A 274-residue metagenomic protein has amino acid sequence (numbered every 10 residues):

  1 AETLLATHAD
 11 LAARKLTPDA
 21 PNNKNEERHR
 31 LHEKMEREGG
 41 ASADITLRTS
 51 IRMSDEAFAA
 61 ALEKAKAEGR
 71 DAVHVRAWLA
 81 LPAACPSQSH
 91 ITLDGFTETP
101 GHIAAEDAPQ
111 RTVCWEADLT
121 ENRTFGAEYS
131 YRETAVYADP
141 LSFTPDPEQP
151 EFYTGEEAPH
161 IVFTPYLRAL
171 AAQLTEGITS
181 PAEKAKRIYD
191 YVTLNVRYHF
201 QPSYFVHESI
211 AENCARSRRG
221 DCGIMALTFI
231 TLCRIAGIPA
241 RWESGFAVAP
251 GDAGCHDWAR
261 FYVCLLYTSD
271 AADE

Functional and structural regions predicted by a protein language model:
A1-Y137: Intrinsically disordered, low-complexity N-terminal segments that are enriched in acidic
S87, H199, L265-L266: Substrate-binding/catalytic groove segments of enzymes that remodel or degrade extracellular structural polymers
F96-T99, T144-E151, R260: Short, low-complexity, polar/charged sequence segments that are solvent-exposed and flexible
A104-R216: Acidic low-complexity segments
Y131, F246, L265: A broadly conserved detector of short glycine/acidic/proline-rich loop/turn motifs that flank catalytic sites and bind
G177-W258, Y262: Active-site neighborhood of thiol-dependent amide/isopeptide-bond enzymes
Y267-D273: Conserved small/polar residues in nucleotide/adenosyl-binding loops
